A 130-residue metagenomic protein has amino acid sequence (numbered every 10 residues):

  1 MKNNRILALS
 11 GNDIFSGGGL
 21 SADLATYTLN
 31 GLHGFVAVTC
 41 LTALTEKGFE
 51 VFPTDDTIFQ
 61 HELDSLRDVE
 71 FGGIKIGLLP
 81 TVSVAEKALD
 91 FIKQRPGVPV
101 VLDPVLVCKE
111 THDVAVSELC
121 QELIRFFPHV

Functional and structural regions predicted by a protein language model:
M1-G73: Small-residue (G/A/S/T)-rich helix-start motifs and N-terminal tracts that mark the onset
S10, L78-L79: Conserved residues at beta->alpha junctions
I76, V82-V130: Conserved beta-alpha-beta core of the PfkB/ribokinase-like small-molecule kinase fold
